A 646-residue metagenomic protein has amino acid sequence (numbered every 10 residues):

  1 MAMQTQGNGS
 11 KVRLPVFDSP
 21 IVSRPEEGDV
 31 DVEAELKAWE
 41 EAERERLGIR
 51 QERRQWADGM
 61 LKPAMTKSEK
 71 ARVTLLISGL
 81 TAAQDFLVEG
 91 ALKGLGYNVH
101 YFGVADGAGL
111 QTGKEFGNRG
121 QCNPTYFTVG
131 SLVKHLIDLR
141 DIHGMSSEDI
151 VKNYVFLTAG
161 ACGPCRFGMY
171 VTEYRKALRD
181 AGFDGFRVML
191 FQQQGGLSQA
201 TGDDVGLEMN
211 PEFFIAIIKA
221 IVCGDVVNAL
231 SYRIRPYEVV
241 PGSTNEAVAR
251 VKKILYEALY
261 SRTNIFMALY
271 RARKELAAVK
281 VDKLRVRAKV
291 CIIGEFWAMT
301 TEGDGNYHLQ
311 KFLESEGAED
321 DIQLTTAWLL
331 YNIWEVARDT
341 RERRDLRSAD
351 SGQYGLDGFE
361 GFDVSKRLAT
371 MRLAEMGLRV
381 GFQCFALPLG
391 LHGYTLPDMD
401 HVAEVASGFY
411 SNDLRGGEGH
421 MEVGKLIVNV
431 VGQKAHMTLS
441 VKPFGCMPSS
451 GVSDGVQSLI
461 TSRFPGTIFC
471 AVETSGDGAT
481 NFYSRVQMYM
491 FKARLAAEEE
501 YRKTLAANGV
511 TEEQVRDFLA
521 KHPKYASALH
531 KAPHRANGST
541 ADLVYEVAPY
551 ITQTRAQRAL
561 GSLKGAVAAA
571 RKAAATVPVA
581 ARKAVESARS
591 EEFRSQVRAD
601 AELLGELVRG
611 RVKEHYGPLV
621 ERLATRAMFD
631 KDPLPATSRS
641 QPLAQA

Functional and structural regions predicted by a protein language model:
M1-A646: An N-terminal assembly and electron-transfer interface module characteristic of large anaerobic redox and radical
